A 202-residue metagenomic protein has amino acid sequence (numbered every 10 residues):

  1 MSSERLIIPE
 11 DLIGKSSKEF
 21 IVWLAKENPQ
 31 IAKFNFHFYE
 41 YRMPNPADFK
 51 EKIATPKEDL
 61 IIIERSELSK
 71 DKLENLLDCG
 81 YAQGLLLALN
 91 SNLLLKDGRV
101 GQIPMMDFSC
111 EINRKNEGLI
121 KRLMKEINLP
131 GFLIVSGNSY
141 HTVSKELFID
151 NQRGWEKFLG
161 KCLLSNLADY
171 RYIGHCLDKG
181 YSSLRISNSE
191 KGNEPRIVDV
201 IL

Functional and structural regions predicted by a protein language model:
M1-S136, L147, S182-L202: Signature for HUH/AEP ssDNA processing cores
N138-L202: Accessory, usually C-terminal, subdomains that scaffold auxiliary metal cofactors
